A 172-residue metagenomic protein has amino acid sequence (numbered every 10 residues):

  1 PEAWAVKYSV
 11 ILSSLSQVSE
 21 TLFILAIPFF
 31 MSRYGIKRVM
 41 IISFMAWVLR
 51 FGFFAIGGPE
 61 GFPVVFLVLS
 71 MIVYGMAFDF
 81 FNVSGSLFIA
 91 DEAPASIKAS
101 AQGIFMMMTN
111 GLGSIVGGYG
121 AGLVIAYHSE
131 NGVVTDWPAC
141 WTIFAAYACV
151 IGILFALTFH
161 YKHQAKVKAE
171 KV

Functional and structural regions predicted by a protein language model:
P1-S19, V65-F66, P138-A139: Loop-to-transmembrane helix entry
L22-I36, I125: Helix-to-loop junctions at the C-terminal end of transmembrane segments in multipass secondary transporters
M45-G61: C-terminal ends and interior cores of transmembrane alpha-helices in multi-pass membrane transporters/permeases
R50, P63-F80: Hydrophobic core of transmembrane alpha-helices in multi-pass small-molecule transporters, especially MFS/SLC-type
F80-P94: Intracellular juxtamembrane helix-capping segments at the cytosolic ends of symmetry-related transmembrane helices
S96-S129: A late C-terminal transmembrane helix in Major Facilitator Superfamily
L123-C149: A membrane-interface helix-boundary motif in multi-pass transporters
C140-V172: Multi-pass alpha-helical transporter architecture, strongest for 12-TM Major Facilitator/SLC carriers used
